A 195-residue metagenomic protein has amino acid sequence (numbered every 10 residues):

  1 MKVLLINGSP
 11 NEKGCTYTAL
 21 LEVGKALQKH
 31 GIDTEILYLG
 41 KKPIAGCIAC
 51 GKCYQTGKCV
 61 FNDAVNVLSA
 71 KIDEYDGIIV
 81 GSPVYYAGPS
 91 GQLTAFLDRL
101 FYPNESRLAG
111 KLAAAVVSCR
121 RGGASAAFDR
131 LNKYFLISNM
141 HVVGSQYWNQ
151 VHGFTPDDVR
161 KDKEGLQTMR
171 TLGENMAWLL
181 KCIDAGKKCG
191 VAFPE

Functional and structural regions predicted by a protein language model:
K2-H30: N-terminal beta1-alpha1 ligand-phosphate binding loop
K25-I32, G77, F101-E105, K133-M140 (+1 more regions): Generic secondary-structure signature for well-ordered alpha-helical cores
K29, H141-E195: Glycine-rich phosphate/pyrophosphate-binding loop and the adjoining helix
L39-K58, T155-V159: N-terminal beta-loop-helix "entrance" segment that forms/cooperates in small-molecule cofactor or anionic ligand
T56-Y147: Helix-loop-strand module that forms the ligand-binding subsite of alpha/beta enzymes
